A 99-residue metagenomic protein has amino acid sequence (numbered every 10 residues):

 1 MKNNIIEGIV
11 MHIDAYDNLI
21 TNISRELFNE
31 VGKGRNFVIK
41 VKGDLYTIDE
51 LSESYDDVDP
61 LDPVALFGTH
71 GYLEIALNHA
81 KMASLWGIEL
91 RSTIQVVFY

Functional and structural regions predicted by a protein language model:
M1-F28: Active-site rim beta-loop-alpha module in soluble metabolic enzymes
I5-E7, N36, T93: Broad gene-expression machinery/nucleic-acid interaction feature
I20-G87: A conserved acidic, glycine/proline-rich C-terminal tail/linker
S92-F98: Surface-exposed interaction regions enriched in Ser/Thr/Asp/Glu that occur as long low-complexity tracts or repetitive
